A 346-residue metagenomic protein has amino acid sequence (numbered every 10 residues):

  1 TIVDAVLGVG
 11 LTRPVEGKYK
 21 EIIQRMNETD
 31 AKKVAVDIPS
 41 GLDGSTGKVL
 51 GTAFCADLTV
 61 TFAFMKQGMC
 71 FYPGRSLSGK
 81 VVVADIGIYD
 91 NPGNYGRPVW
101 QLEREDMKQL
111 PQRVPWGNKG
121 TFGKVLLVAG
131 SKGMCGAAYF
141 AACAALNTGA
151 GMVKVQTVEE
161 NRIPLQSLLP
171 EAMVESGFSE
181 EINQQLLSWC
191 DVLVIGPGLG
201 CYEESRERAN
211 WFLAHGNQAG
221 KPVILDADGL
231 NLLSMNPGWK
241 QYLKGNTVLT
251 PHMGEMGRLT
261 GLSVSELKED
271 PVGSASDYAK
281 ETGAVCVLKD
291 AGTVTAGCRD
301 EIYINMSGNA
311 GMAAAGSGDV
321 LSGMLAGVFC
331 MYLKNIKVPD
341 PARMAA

Functional and structural regions predicted by a protein language model:
T1-N27, I163-E175, Q184-Q185, W189: N-terminal small/polar loop signature for handling phosphorylated ligands or for N-terminal nucleophile
D4, D37, V287-K289: ATP-grasp fold ATP-binding core
V6, L11-R97: Internal gly/pro-rich beta-alpha loop/helix module that stabilizes soluble enzyme cofactors or their anionic handles
L58, M69-A227, N231-V248, M253-A346: Small-residue (G/A/S/T)-rich helix-start motifs and N-terminal tracts that mark the onset
